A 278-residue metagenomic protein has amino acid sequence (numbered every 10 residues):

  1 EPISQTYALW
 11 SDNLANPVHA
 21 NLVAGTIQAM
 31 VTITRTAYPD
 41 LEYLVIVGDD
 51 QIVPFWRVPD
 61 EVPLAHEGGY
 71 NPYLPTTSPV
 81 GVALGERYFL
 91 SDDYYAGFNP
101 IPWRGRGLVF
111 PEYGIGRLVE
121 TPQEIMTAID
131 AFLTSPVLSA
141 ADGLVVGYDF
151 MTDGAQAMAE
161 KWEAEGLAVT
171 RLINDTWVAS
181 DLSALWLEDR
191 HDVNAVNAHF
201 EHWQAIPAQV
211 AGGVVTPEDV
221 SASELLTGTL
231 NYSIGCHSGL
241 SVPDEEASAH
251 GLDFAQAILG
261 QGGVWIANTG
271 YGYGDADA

Functional and structural regions predicted by a protein language model:
E1-A278: Cysteine-dependent hydrolase recognition
